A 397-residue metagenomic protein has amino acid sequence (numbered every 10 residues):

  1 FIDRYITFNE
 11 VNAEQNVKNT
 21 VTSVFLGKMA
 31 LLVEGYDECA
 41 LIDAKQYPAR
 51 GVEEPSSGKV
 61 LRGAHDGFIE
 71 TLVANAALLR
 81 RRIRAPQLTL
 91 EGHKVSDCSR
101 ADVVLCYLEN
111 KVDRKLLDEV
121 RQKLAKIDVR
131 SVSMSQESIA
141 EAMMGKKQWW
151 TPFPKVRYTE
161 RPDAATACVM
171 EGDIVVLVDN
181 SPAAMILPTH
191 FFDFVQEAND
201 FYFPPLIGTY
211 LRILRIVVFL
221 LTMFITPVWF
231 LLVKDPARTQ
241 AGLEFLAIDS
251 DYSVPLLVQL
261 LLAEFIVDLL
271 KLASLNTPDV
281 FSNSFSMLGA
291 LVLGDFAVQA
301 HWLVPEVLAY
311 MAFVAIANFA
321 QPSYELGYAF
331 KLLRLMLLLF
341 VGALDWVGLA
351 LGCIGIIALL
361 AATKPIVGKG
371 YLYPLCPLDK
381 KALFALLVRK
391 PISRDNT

Functional and structural regions predicted by a protein language model:
F1-L256, I366-R394: Cytosolic regulatory modules rich in charged/polar residues
G27, G63, G67, P86 (+7 more regions): Glycine-centered flexibility sites
V218-K234, D249-Y324, A329-F330, L335-V341: Transmembrane alpha-helix detector for multi-pass membrane proteins
P305-V307, M311-T397: Hydrophobic alpha-helical transmembrane segments of membrane transport and translocation systems, primarily multi-pass
